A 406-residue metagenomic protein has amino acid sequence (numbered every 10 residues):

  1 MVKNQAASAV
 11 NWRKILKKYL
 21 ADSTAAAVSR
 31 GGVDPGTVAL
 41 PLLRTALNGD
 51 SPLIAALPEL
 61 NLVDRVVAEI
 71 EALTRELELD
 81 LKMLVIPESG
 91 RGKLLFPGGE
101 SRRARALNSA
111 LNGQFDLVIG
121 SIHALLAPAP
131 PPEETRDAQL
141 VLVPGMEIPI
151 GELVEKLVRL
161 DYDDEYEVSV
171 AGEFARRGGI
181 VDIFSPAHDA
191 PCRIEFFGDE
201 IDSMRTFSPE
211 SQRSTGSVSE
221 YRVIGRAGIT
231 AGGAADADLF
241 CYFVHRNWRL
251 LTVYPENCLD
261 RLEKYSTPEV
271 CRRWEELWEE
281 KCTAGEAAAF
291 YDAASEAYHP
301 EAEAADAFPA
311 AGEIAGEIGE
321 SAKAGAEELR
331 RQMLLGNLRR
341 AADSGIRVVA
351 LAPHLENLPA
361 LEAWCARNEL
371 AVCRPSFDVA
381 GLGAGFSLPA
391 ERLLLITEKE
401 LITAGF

Functional and structural regions predicted by a protein language model:
M1-F406: ASCE RecA-like P-loop NTPase motor cores that couple ATP hydrolysis to mechanical translocation on nucleic acids
